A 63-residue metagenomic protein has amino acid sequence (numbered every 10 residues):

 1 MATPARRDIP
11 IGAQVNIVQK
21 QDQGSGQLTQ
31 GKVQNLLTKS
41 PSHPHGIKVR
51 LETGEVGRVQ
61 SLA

Functional and structural regions predicted by a protein language model:
A2-A63: Basic/aromatic-rich interaction segments and small domains that mediate binding to polyanionic partners
